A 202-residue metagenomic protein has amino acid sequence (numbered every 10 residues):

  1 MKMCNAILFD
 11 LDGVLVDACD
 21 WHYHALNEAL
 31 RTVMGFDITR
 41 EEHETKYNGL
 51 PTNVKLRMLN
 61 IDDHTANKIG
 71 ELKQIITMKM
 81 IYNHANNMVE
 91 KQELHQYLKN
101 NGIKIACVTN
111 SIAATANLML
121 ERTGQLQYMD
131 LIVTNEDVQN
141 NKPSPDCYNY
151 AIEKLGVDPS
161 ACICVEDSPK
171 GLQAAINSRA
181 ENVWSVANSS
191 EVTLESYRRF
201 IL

Functional and structural regions predicted by a protein language model:
M1-N5, Q96, I112-A113, N117-L202: Asp-based, Mg2+/Mn2+-dependent phosphohydrolase catalytic module
K2-Q92, Q96-Y97, N101: N-terminal helical cap/lid subdomain that shapes the substrate entry/recognition surface in HAD-like hydrolases
V14, T109-S111: Conserved phosphate-coupling serine/threonine residues in phosphotransfer and NTP-handling enzymes
N60-T65, N101-I103, A180, N188-V192: Short glycine/proline-enriched coil/turn segments at helix->beta-strand junctions
N87, V108, N140: Residue-level marker of regulatory loop/turn positions in helix-turn-helix DNA-binding domains and in histidine
G102-A106, P159-C162: Short active-site oxyanion
